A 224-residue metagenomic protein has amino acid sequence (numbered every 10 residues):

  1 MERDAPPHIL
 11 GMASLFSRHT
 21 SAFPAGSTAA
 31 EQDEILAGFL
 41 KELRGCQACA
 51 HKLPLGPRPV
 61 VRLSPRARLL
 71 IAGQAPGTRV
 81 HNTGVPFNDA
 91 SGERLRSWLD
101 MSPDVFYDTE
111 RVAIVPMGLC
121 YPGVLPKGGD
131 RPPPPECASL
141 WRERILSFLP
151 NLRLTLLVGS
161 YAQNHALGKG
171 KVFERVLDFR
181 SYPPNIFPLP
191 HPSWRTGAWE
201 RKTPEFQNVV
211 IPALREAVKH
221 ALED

Functional and structural regions predicted by a protein language model:
E2-D33, G118-D224: Glycine/proline-rich loop-helix segments at beta-alpha junctions forming the active-site rim of enzyme cores
E2-S91, L214-D224: Active-site and ligand/interface coordination hotspots across diverse enzymes and nucleic-acid-associated assemblies
L43-C46, S102, G170: Alpha-helix boundary/capping residues
A48, K52-P54, P59-V60, P86 (+6 more regions): Residue-level preference for alpha-helix termini and adjacent loops
V60-R62, P103-V105, L146, L177-F179: Short secondary-structure boundary/capping segments
P65-G73, D108-P116, P184-F187: Short coil-to-beta-strand
P86-P134: Short, surface-exposed acidic-centric catalytic microdomains
